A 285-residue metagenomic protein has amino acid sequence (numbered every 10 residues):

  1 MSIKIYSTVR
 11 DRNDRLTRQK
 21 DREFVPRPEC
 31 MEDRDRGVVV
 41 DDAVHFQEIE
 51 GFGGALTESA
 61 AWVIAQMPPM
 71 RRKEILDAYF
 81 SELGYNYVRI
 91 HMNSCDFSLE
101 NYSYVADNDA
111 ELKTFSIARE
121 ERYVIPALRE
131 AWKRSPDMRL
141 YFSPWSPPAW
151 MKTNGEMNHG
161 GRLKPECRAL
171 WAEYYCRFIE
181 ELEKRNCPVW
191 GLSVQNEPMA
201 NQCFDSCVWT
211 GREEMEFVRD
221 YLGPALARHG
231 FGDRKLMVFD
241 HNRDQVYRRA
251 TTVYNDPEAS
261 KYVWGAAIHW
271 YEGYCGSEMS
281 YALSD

Functional and structural regions predicted by a protein language model:
M1-V25: N-terminal zymogen propeptides
S7, S103-V105, A282: Compositionally biased, intrinsically disordered low-complexity regions enriched in proline and serine
R18-V189, T210, D220-P224: N-terminal catalytic cores of secreted or lumenal carbohydrate-active enzymes
A55, R89-H91, Y141-S143, S193-Q195 (+2 more regions): A cross-family glycoside hydrolase active-site/sugar-binding cleft signature
S59-W62, S94-F97, S146-A149, N196-N201 (+2 more regions): Solvent-exposed loop/turn segments at secondary-structure junctions within structured extracellular/periplasmic domains
A169-G191, P198-D285: Active-site neighborhood of glycoside hydrolase catalytic domains
